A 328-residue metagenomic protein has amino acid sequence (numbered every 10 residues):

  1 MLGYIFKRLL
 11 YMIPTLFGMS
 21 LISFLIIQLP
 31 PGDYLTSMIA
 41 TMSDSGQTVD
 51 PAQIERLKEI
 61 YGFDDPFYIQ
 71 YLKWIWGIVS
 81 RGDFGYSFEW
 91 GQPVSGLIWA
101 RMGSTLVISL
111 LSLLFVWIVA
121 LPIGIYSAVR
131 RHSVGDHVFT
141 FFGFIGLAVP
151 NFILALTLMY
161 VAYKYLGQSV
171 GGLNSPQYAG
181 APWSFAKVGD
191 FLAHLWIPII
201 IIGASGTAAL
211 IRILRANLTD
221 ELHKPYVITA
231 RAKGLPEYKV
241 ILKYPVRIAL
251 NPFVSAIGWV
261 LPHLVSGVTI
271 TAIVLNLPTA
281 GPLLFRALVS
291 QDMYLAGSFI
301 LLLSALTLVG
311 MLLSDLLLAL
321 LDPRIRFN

Functional and structural regions predicted by a protein language model:
L2-G3, M102-G135, N151, Y178-N328: Alpha-helical transmembrane segments of integral membrane proteins, especially multi-pass inner/plasma-membrane
F6-M12: N-terminal signal-anchor/signal peptide hydrophobic helix marking the start of the first transmembrane segment
M12, S20, F144, Y160-V161 (+3 more regions): Residue-level recognition of pore/gate-forming positions within transmembrane alpha-helices of multi-pass
L16-I69, Y165-K187: Hydrophobic alpha-helical transmembrane segments of membrane transport/permease proteins and related membrane-embedded
S20, F24, G82, I125 (+3 more regions): Transmembrane alpha-helix boundary and packing residues in multipass membrane permease domains and related
I22-L29, G62, W76, F142-L173 (+1 more regions): Membrane-water interface segments at the C-terminal ends of transmembrane alpha-helices in multi-pass inner-membrane
T48-S80, L275-A287: Short hydrophobic, aromatic-rich alpha-helical segments embedded in or entering the lipid bilayer of multi-pass
G62-L121: An internal, D/E-rich "acidic patch" concept
